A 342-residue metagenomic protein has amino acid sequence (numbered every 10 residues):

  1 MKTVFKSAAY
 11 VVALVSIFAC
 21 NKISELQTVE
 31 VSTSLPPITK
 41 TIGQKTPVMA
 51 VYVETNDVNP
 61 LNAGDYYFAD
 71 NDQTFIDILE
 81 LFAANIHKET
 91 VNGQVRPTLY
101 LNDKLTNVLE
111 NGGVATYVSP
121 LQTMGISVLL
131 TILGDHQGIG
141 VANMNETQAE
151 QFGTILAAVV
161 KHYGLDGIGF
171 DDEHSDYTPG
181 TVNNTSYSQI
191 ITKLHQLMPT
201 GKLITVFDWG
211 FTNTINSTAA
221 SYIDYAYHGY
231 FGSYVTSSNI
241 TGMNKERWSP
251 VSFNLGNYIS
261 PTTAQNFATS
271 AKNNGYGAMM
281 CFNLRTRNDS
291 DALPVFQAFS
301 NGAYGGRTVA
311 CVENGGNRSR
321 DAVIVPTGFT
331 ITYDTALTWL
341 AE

Functional and structural regions predicted by a protein language model:
M1-A9: Bacterial N-terminal signal peptides that target proteins for export
S16-A19: C-terminal motif of bacterial Sec signal peptides marking the signal peptidase cleavage site
N21-E342: Secreted glycan hydrolases and related glycan-binding modules that recognize and/or cleave
